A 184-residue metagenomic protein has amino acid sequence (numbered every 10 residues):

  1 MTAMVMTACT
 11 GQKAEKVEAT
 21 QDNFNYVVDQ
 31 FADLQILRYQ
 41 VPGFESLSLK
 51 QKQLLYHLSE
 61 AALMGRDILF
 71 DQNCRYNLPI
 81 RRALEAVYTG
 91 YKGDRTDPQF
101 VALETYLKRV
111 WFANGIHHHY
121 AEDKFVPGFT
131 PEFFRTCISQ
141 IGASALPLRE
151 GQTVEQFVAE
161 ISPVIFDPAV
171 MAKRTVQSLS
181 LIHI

Functional and structural regions predicted by a protein language model:
M1-T2: Sec-dependent N-terminal signal peptides
T7-A8: C-terminal motif of bacterial Sec signal peptides marking the signal peptidase cleavage site
Q12-K16: Low-complexity, Pro/Thr/Ser/Glu-rich flexible segments characteristic of extracytoplasmic/periplasmic regions
Q21-R82: N-terminal-proximal low-complexity accessory segments that begin disordered and transition into the first
Q51, F100-L103, V154: Short amphipathic alpha-helical segments that mediate assembly, nucleic-acid/protein binding, or membrane association
L78-C137: N-terminal accessory alpha/beta regions
F129-M171: A charged, solvent-exposed segment within the mature domains of Sec-exported extracytoplasmic proteins
I182-I184: Conserved small/polar residues in nucleotide/adenosyl-binding loops
